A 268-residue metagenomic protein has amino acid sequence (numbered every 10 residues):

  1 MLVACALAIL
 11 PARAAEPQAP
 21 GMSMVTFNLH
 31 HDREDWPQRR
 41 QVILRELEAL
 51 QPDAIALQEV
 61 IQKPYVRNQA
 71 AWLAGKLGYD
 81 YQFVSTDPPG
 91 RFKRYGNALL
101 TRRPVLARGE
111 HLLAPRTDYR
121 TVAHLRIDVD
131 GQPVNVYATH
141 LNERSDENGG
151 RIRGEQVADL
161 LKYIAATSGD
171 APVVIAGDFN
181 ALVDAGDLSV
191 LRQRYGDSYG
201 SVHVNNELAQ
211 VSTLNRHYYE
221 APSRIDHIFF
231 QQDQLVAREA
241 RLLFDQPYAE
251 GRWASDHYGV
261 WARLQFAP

Functional and structural regions predicted by a protein language model:
L2-K76, P89-K93, A158, R263-P268: N-terminal, active-site-proximal structural segment of metallo-dependent hydrolase catalytic domains
M22-L29, I43-V66, L100, L125 (+4 more regions): Active-site beta-strand/loop signature of hydrolases that rely on acidic residues for catalysis
H31-P37, G109, E207-A209: Short, solvent-exposed loop/turn elements at domain surfaces
W36, A54, Q58-L141, V236-F244: Structured beta-strand-rich core segments of catalytic domains in phosphoester-bond hydrolases
E48-P52, A74-G78, V105, A165-G169 (+1 more regions): Sec-exported extracytoplasmic/periplasmic mature domains
A56-Q58, Q82-S85, V174-D178, D197-S201: Active-site neighborhood of phospho(di)ester-bond hydrolases with catalytic His/Asp-centered motifs
H140-L160, V183-R192: Active-site-proximal segments of metal-dependent phosphoesterases and phosphodiesterases across multiple
A165-V173, A181-P268: Metal-dependent phosphoester-hydrolase catalytic domains
